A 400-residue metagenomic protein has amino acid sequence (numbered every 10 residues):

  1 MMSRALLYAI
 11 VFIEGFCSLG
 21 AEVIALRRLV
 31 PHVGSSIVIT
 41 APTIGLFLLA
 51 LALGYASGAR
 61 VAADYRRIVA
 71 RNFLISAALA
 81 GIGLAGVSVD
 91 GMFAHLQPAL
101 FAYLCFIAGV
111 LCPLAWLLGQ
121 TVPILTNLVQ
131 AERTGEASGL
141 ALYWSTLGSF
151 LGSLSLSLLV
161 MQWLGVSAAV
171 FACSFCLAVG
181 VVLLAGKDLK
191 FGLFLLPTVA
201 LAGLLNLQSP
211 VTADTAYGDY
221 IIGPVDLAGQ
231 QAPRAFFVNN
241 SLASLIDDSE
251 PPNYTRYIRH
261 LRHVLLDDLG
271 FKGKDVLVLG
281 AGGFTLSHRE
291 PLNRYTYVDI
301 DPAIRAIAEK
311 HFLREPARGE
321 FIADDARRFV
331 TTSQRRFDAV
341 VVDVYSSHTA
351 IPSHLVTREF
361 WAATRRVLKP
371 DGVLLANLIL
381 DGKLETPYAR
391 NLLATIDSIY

Functional and structural regions predicted by a protein language model:
M1-A216, I221-A232, N239-L245, R262-L277 (+7 more regions): Alpha-helical transmembrane segments of multi-pass membrane proteins
I246-R259: Conserved SAM-binding loop and adjacent beta-strand
